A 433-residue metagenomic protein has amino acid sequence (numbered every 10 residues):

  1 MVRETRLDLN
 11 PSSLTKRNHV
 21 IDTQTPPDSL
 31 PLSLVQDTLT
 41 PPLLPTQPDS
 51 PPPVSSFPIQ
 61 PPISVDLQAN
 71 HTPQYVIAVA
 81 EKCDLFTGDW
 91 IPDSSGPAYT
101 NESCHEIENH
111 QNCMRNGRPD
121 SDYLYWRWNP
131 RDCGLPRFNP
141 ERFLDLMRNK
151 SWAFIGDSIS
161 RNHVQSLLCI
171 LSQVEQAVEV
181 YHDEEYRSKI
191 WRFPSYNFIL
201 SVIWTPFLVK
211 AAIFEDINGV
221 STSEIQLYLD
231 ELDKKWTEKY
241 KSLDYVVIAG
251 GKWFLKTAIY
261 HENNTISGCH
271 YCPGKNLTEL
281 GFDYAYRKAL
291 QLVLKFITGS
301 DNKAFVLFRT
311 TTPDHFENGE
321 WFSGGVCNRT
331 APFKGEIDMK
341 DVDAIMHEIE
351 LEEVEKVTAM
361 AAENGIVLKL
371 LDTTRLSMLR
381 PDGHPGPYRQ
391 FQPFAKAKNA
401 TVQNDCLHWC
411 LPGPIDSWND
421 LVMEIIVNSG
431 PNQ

Functional and structural regions predicted by a protein language model:
M1-Q433: A compositional signature for long Ser/Thr(±Pro)-rich, low-complexity
